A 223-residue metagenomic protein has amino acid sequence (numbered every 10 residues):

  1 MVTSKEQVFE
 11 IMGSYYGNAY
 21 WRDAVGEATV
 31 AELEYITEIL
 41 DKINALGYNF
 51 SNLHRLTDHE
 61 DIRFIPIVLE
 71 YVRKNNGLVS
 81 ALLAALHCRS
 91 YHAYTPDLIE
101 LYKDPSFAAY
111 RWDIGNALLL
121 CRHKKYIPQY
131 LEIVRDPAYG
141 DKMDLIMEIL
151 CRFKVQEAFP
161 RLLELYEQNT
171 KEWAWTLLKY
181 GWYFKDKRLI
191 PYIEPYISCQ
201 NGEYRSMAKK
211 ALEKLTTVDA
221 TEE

Functional and structural regions predicted by a protein language model:
M1-A19: Extended amphipathic alpha-helical repeat scaffolds
G17-V30, E38-D41, A45-E60, E70-R73 (+9 more regions): Structural detector for internal amphipathic alpha-helices that build alpha-solenoid repeat scaffolds
E32, F64-I65, T95, I127 (+2 more regions): Core helices of alpha-solenoid repeat scaffolds
K74, Y102-S106, P137-A138, N169 (+1 more regions): Structural signature of alpha-solenoid helical repeat scaffolds
I190-S198: General secondary-structure propensity
